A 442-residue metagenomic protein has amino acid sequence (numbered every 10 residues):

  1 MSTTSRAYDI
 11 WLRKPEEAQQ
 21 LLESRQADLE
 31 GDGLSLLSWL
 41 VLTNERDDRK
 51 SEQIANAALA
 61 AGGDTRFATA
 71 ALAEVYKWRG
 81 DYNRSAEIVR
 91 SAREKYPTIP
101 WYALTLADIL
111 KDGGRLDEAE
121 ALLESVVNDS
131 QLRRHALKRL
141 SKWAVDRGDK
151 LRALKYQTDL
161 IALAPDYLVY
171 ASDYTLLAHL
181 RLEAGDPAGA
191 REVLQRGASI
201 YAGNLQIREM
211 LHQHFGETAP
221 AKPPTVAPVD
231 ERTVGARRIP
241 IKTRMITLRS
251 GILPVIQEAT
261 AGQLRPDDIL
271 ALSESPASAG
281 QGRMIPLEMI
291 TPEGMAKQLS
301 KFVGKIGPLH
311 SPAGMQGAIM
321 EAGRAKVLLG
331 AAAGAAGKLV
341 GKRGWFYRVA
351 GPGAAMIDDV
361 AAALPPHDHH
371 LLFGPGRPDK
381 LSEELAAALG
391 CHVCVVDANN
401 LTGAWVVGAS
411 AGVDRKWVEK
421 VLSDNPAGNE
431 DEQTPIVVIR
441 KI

Functional and structural regions predicted by a protein language model:
A7-Y8, W39-L40, E74, D108 (+3 more regions): Residue-level recognition of tetratricopeptide repeat
W11-L12, T43-N44, W78-R79, D112-G113 (+3 more regions): Register position in tetratricopeptide repeats
E23-A27, N56-A60, R90-E94, E124-N128 (+2 more regions): Conserved structural position within tetratricopeptide repeats
D28-E30, G63, P97, Q131 (+2 more regions): Short coil turns that delineate tetratricopeptide repeat
D32-L36, R66-F67, W101-L104, H135 (+2 more regions): Start-of-helix register in tetratricopeptide repeats
G216-I442: N-terminal and secondary-structure boundary signal
